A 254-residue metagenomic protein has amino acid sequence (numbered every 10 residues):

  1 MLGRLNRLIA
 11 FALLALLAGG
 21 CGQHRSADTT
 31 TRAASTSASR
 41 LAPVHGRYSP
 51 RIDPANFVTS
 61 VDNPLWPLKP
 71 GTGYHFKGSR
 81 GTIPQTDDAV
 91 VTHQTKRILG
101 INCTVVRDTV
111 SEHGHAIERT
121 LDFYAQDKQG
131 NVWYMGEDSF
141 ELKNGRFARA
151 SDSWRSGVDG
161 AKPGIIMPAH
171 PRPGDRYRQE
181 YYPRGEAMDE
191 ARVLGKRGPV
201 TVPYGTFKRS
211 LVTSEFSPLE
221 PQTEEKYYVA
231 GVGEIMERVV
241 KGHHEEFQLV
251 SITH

Functional and structural regions predicted by a protein language model:
M1-I9: Bacterial N-terminal signal peptides that target proteins for export
A12-A15: Gram-negative bacterial Sec-dependent N-terminal signal peptides
L17-G20: C-terminal motif of bacterial Sec signal peptides marking the signal peptidase cleavage site
G22-H24: Bacterial signal peptide processing site
R32-H254: Conserved functional acidic sites
